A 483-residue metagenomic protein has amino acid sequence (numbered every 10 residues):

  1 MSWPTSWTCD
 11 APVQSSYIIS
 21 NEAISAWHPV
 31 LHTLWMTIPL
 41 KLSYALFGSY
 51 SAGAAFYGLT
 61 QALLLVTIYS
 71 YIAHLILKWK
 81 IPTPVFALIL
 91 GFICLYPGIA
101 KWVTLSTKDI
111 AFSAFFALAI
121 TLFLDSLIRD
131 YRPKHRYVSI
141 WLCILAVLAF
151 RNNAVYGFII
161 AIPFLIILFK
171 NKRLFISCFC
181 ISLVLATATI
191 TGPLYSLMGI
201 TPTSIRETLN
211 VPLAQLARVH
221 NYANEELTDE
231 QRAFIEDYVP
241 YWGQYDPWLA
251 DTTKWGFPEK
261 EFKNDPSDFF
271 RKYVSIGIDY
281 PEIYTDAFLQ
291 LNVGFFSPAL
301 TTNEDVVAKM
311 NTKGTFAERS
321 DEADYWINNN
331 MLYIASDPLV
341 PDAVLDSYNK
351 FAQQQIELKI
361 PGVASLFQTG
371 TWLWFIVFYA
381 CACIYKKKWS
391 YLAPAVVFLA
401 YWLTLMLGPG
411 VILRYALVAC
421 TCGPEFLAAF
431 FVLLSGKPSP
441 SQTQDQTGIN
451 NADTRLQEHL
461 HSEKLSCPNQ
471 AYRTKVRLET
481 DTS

Functional and structural regions predicted by a protein language model:
S2-S15, A23-P39, S43, F47-G48 (+2 more regions): Extracytoplasmic catalytic/substrate-binding loops of multi-pass membrane glycan-assembly enzymes
A52-T60, L291-P394: Membrane-interface anchor segments at the N-terminal boundary of transmembrane helices in multi-pass membrane enzymes
F56-K80, L118: Transmembrane-helix motifs of polytopic, lipid-linked glycan transferases
P84-A87, R129-A146, F175-C178: Short hydrophobic alpha-helices at membrane interfaces in multi-pass membrane enzymes
T104-A111: Short acidic/glycine- and proline-prone juxtamembrane loop motifs at membrane-interface regions of multi-pass membrane
A111-D130, L142-I144, A161, G423-F426: Specific aromatic-rich, kink-prone transmembrane helix
R136-R151, P163, S182-A188: Membrane-interface alpha helices of multi-pass inner-membrane proteins
I200-V340: Membrane-proximal stem/loop segments at transmembrane-domain junctions that anchor or position
